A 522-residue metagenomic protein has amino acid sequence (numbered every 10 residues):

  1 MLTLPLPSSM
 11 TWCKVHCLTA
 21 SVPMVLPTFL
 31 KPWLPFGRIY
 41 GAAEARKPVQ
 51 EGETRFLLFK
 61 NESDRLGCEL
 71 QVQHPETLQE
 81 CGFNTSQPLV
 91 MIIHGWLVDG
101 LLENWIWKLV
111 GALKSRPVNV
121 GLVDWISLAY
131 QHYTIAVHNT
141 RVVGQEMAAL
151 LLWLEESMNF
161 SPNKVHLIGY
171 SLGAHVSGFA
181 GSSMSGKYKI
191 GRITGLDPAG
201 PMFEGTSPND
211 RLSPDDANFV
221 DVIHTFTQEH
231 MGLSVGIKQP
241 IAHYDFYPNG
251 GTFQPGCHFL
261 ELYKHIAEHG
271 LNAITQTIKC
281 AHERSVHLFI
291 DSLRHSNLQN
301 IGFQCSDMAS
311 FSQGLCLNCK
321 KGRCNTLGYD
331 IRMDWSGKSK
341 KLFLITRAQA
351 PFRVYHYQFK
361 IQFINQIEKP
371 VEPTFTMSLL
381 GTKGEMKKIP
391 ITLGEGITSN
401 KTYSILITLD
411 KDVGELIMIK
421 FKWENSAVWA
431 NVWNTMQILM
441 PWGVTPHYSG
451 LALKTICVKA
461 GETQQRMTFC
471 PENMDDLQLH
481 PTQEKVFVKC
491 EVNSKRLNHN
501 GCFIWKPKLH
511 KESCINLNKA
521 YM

Functional and structural regions predicted by a protein language model:
M1-L122, A129-N139, A149-P162, G186 (+3 more regions): Flexible, membrane-associating and regulatory peripheral segments of lipid-active enzymes
S127-A129, G200: Alpha/beta-hydrolase active-site loop signature
V143-F246, H258-F259: Histidine/cysteine- and/or acidic
